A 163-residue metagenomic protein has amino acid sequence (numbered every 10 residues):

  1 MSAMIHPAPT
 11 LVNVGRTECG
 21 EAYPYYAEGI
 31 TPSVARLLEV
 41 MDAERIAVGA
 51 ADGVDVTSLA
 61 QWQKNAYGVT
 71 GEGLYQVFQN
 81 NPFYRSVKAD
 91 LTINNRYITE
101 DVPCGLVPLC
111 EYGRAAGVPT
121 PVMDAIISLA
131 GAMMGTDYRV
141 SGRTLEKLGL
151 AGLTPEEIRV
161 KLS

Functional and structural regions predicted by a protein language model:
M1-M4, Y67-G71, M133: Short, solvent-exposed polar/charged micro-motifs at secondary-structure junctions
M1-M41: Substrate/ligand-engaging "lid" and interaction regions
N13-C19, A43, A47, C104-V107 (+1 more regions): Generic structural signal for well-ordered, non-membrane alpha-helices
G20-S33, S58-A60, V87-N94: Short, flexible active-site loops
E28-R36, V69, R96-E100: A short glycine-/small-residue-rich loop at the edge of a beta-strand within enzyme catalytic domains
V34, L38-P82, S86: Small-residue-rich helix-loop
G71-S163: C-terminal helical cap and adjacent loop that interface with cofactors, partners, or active-site loops
